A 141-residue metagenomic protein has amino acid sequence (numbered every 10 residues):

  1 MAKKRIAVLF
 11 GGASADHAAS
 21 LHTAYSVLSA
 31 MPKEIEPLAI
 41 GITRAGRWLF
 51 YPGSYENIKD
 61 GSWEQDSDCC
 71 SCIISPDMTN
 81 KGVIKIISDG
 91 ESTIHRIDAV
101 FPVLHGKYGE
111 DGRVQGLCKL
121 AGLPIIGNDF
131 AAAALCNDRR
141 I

Functional and structural regions predicted by a protein language model:
M1-I141: ATP-binding N-terminal substructure of ATP-dependent carboxylate-amine bond-forming enzymes
